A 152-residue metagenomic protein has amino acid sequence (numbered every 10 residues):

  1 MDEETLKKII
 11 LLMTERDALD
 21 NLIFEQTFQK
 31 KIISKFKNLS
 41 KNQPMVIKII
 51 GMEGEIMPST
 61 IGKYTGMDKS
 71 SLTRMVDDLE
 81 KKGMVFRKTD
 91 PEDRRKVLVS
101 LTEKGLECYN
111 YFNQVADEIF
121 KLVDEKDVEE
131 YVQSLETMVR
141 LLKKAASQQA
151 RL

Functional and structural regions predicted by a protein language model:
M1-K37: N-terminal leader segment of winged-helix/HTH proteins
M1-K8, E129-L152: C-terminal regulatory/oligomerization modules of transcriptional regulators
R16-I23, T65, G105-D127, M138-Q149: Alpha-helical linker/hinge and terminal dimerization helices associated with HTH transcriptional regulators
E25-D68: N-terminal helix-turn-helix DNA-binding core of bacterial DNA-binding proteins
F28-N38, K121-E125, E129, A150: Short helix-loop hinge/linker segments at domain boundaries
P58, V76-D77: Short, hydrophobic-biased segments on the C-terminal half of alpha helices that form "recognition helices"
D77-Q133: Charged, amphipathic alpha-helical coiled-coil/dimerization segments
